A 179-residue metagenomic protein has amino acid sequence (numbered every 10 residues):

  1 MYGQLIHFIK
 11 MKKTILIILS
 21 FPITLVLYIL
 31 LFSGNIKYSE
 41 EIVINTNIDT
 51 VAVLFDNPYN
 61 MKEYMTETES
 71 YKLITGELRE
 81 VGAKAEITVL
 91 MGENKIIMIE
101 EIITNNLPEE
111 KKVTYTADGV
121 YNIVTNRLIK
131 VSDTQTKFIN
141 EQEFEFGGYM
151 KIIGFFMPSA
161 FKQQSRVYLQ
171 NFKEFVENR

Functional and structural regions predicted by a protein language model:
M1-K10: Short, Lys/Arg-enriched N-terminal segments with co-localized hydrophobic residues within the first ~10-30 amino acids
H7, D56, E177-N178: Residues at helix-coil transition
K13-K72: Hydrophobic ligand-binding cavity/cleft-lining segments
I15-I17, K72-G119, D133-K137, E145 (+1 more regions): Glycine-rich portal/gate segments that line the openings of hydrophobic small-molecule binding cavities
K37-S39, K95-I99, Y121-T125: Short, surface-exposed coil-to-beta transition loops
I44, I48, L54, K95 (+1 more regions): Solvent-exposed, acidic/flexible segments
I48, A52-P58, G82, I99 (+2 more regions): Extracytoplasmic/secreted envelope proteins and their assembly/folding machinery, especially bacterial periplasmic
Y115-V167: Beta-strand/loop substructures that line and gate deep hydrophobic ligand-binding cavities in soluble
